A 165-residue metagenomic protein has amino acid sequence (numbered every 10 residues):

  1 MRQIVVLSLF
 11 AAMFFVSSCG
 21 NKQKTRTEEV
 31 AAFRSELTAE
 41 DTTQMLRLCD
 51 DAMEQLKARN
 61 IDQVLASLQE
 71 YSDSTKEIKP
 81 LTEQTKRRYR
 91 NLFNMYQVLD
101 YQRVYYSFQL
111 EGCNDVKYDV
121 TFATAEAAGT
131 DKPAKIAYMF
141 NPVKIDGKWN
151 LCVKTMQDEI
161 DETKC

Functional and structural regions predicted by a protein language model:
M1-E28: Bacterial Sec-dependent N-terminal signal peptides
C19-A58: Short, low-complexity N-terminal intrinsically disordered segments enriched in polar/charged residues
K22-R26, P133-C165: Short beta-strand edge/turn micro-motifs at domain boundaries
A52, V64-L65, P142: Hydrophobic pocket/interface hotspot
L56-T75: Short, well-ordered alpha-helical segments enriched in acidic and aromatic residues
L68-Y71, Y105, V120-E126, F140 (+2 more regions): A mature extracytoplasmic/lumenal domain signature
I78-P80: Mid-length scaffold segments of soluble, non-membrane domains
K86-K135: Surface-exposed, charged secondary-structure patches
